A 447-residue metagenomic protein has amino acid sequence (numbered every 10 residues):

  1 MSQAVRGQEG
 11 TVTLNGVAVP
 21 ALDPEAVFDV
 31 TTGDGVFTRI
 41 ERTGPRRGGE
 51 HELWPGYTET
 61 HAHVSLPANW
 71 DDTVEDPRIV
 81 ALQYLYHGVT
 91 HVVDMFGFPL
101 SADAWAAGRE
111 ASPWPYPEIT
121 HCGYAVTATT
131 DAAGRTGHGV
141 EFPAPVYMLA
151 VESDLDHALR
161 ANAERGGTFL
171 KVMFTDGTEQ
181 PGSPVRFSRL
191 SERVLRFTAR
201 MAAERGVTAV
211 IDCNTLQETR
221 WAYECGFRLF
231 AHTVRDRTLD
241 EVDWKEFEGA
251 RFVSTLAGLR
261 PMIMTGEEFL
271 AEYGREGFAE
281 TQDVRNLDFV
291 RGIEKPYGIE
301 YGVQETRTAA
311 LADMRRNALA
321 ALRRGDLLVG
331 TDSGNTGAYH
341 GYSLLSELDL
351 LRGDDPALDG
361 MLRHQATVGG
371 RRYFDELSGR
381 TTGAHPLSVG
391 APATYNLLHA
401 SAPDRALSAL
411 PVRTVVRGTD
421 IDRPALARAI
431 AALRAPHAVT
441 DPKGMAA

Functional and structural regions predicted by a protein language model:
M1-P45, E52-L53, H399-D404, D420 (+1 more regions): N-terminal metal-binding scaffold of metallo-dependent hydrolase/deaminase domains
G7-N15, E41-R78, L82, T90 (+1 more regions): Replace "His-x-His-based motif
A68-D72, T219-G226, G258-E276, T331-L350 (+1 more regions): Histidine/acidic-residue-rich catalytic or RNA/ligand-binding cores of hydrolases and nuclease-related proteins
D76-T208, V242-K245, G249-Q282: Divalent-metal coordination cores built from histidine and acidic residues
S153-D156, A161-E164, T175-G182, R189 (+1 more regions): Alpha-helix-centered segments that form part of catalytic cores
Y223-F230, F247-R251, G325-D326, E347-L348: Glycine-enriched alpha-helix->loop->beta-strand junction motifs that scaffold or abut catalytic
G298-Q304, A309-A400: His/Asp/Glu-enriched, well-ordered alpha-helical/loop segment that forms or immediately abuts the divalent-metal
R363, V368, G383-H437, K443-G444: C-terminal cap of metal-dependent C-N hydrolases
